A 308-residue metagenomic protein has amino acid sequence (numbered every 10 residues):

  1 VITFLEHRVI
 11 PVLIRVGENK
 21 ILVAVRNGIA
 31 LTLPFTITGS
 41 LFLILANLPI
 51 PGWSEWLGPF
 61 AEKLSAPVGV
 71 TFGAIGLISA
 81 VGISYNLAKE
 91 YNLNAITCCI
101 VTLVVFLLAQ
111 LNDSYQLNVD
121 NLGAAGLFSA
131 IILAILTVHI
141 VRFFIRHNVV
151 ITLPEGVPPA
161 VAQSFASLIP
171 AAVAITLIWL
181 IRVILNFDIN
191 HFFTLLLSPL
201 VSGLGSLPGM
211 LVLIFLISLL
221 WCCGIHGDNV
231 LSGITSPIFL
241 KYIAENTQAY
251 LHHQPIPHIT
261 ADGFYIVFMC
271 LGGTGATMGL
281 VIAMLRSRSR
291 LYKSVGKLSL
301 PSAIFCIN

Functional and structural regions predicted by a protein language model:
V1-I37, F42-L45, P51-H226: Signature of multi-pass transmembrane helix bundles
I2-P11, V150-Q163, Y242-I256, Y292-N308: Juxtamembrane inter-helical linkers in multi-pass membrane proteins
G76-L87, I100-V104, H252-N308: Alpha-helical membrane segments and immediately flanking helix-loop junctions that form or couple to the substrate/ion
T97-F106, S232-I238, S299: Central hydrophobic cores of alpha-helical transmembrane segments in multi-pass integral membrane proteins
R182-V183, H191-R288: Membrane-embedded translocation segments of transport machinery
